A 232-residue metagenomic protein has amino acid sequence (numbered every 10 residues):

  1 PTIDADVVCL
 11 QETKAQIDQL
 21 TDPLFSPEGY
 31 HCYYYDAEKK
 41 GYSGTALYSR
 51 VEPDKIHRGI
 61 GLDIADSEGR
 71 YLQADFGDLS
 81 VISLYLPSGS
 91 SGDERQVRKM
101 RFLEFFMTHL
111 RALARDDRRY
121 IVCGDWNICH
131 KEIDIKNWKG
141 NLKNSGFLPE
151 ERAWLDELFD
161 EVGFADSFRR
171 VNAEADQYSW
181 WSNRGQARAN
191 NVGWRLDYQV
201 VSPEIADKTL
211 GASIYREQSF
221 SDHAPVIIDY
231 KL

Functional and structural regions predicted by a protein language model:
P1-V7, E28-H31, F102-V192, L196: Metal-dependent phosphoesterases centered on the DNase I-like endonuclease/exonuclease/phosphatase
E12-Q16, L20-G89: Structured beta-strand-rich core segments of catalytic domains in phosphoester-bond hydrolases
T13, W126, A224: Active-site metal-binding loops of divalent metal-dependent hydrolases
Y35-E38, L62-D63, R188-N191, R216-S219: Short Gly/Pro-enriched turn/cap motifs at secondary-structure boundaries
K40-I56, A175, G185-D207: Conserved beta strand-loop-helix elements of the APE1-like EEP
R50, A74-G77, S202-P203, I228-L232: Active-site beta-strand termini and strand-to-loop segments that position acidic
G61-L62, L86-L103, K139-N144: Surface-exposed cleft-lining segments at the edges of enzyme active sites
S213-L232: Surface polyanion/phosphate-binding segment centered on an Asp-His-Pro turn
